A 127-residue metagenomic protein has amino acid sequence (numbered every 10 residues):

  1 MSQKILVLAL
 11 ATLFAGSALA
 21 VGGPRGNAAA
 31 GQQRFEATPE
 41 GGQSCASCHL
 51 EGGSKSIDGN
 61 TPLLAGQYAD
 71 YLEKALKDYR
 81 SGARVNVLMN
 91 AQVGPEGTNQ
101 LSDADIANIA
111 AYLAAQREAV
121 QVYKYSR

Functional and structural regions predicted by a protein language model:
S2-L8: Sec-dependent signal peptide recognition, specifically the positively charged N-region followed immediately by
A15-S17: N-terminal signal peptide c-region/cleavage motif recognized by signal peptidases
L19-E40, N60, V122-R127: Electrostatic cytochrome c docking/interface patches
G31, G42-E51, I109: The canonical Cys-X-X-Cys-His
G42-C45, T61, A69: Disulfide-stabilized extracellular ectodomain repeats and their linkers
S56-L64, Y79-R127: Axial heme c-ligation environment in periplasmic c-type cytochrome domains
A65-Y79: Short microdomains enriched in Cys/His and/or Lys/Arg
